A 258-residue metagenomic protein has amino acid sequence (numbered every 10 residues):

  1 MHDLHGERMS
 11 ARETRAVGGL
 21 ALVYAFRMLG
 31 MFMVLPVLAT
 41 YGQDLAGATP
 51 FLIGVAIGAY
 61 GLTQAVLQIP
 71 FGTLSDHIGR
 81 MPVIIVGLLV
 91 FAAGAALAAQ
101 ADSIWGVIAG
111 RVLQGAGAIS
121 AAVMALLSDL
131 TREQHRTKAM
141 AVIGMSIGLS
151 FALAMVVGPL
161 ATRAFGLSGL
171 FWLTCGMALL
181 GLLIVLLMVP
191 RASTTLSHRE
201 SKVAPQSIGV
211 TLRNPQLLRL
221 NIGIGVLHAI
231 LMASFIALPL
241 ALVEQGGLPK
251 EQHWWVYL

Functional and structural regions predicted by a protein language model:
H2-T14, P190-N221: Juxtamembrane intracellular "pre-TM" segments in multi-pass secondary transporters
E13-T40, L217-I230: Pair of pore-lining "gating" transmembrane helices in MFS-fold secondary transporters
A25, G94, W105-A118: Hydrophobic core of transmembrane alpha-helices in multi-pass small-molecule transporters, especially MFS/SLC-type
P36-P50, I236-Q252: Short amphipathic helix-loop junctions that connect adjacent transmembrane helices in Major Facilitator Superfamily/SLC
G61-I69, F151-A152: Residue-level signature of mid-helix packing/kink "hotspots" within the transmembrane helices of 12-pass Major
V66-D102: Conserved MFS/SLC helix-loop-helix module at the cytosolic interface between two early adjacent transmembrane helices
G110-G148: Cytoplasmic helix-loop-helix junction between adjacent transmembrane helices in 12-TM secondary transporters
G176-T195: C-terminal membrane-cytosol helix-exit motif in multi-pass small-molecule transporters
